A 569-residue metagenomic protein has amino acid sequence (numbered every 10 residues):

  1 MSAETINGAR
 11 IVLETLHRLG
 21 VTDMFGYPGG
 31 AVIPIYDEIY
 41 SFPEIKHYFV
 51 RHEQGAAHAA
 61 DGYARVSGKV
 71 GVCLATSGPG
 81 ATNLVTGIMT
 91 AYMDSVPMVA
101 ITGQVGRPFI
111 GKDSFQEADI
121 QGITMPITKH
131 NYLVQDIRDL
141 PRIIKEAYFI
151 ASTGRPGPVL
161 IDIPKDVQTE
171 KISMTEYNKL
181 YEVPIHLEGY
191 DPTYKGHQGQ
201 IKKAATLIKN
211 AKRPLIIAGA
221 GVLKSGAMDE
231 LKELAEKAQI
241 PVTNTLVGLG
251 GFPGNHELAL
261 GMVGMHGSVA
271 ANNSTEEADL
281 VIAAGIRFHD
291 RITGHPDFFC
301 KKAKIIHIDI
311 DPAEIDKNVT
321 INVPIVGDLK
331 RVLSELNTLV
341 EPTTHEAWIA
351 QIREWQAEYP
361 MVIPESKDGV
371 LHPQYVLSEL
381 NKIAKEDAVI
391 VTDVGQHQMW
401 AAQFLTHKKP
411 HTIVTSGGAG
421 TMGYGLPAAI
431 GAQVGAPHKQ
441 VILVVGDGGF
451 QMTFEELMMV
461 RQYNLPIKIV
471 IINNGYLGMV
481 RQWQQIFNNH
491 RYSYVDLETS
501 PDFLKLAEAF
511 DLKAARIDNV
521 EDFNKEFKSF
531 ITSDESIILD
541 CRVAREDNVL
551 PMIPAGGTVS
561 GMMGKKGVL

Functional and structural regions predicted by a protein language model:
S2-A3, R138, K302-Q396, V520-N524 (+2 more regions): Phosphate/pyrophosphate-binding active-site segments
S2-E341, E379, I383-E386, M459 (+2 more regions): N-terminal alpha/beta PP-like core and its mobile active-site loop of ThDP/TPP-dependent enzymes
A9-V12, H17-T22, I35-I39, R353-A432: Active-site diphosphate/adenylate-binding microenvironment
Y27-G29, Y48-H58, C73-G80, Q135-D136 (+7 more regions): Active-site nucleophile and cofactor-binding loops and adjacent substrate-binding regions of central metabolic enzymes
G29-V32, G78, S95, P158 (+3 more regions): Glycine-rich phosphate/pyrophosphate-binding beta-alpha loops
I101, I110-G111, F115-Q116, I315-N318 (+3 more regions): Thiamine diphosphate
I127-H130, I185-Y190, E354-V370, F510: Short glycine/proline- and acidic residue-enriched helix-loop micro-motifs that form flexible lids or anion-recognition
L160, H307, V391, V444-V445: Generic enzyme active-site microenvironment
